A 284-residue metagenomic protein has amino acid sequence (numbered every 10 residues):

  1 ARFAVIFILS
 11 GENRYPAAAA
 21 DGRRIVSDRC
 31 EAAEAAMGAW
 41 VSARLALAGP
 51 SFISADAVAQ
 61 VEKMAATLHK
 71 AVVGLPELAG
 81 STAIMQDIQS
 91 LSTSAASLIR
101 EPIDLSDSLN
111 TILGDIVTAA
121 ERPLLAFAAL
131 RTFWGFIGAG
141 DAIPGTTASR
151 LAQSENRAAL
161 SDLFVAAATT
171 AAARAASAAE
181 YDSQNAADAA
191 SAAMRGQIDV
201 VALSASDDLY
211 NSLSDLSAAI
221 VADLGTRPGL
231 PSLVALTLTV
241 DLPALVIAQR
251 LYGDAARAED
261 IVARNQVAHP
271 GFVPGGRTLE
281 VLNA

Functional and structural regions predicted by a protein language model:
A1-A284: Cell-surface/extracellular proteins and modules involved in cell-wall/glycan interaction or trafficking/anchoring
